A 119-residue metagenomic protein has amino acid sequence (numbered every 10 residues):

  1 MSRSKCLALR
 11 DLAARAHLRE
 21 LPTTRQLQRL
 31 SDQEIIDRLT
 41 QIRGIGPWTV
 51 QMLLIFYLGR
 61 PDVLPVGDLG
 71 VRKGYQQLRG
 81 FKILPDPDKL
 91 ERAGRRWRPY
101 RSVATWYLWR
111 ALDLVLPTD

Functional and structural regions predicted by a protein language model:
M1-I42: Alpha-helical ds-nucleic-acid-binding substructure associated with the helix-hairpin-helix region of base-excision DNA
D32-Q33, P47-D119: C-terminal accessory module of base-excision DNA glycosylases/AP lyases that mediates lesion recognition and DNA
